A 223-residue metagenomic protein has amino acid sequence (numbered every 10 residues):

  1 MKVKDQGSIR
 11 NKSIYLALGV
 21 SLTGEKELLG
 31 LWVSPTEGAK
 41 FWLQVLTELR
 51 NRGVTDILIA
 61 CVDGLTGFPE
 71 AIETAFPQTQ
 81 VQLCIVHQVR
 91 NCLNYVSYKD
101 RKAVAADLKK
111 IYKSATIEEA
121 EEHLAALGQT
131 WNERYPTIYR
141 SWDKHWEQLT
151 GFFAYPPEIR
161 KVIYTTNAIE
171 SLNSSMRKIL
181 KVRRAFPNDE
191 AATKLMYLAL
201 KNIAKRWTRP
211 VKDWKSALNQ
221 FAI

Functional and structural regions predicted by a protein language model:
M1-S8, C61, Q82-V86, W142 (+3 more regions): Conserved, well-ordered core segments of regulatory domains
M1-V62, T66, E70, A75-Q78 (+1 more regions): RNase H-like nuclease fold core
N11, A39-L43, V62-P69, V86 (+7 more regions): Amphipathic alpha-helical transducer elements in NTP-driven molecular machines
L22, W32-W42, R50-N51, V96-A103 (+3 more regions): A detector of single, family-specific signature residues that are central to catalytic or substrate-handling motifs
D56, Q80, R160-I163: A generic hydrophobic-helix recognition signal that picks specific residues within alpha-helical hydrophobic
I59-T66, A71-D107: Conserved beta-strand -> loop -> alpha-helix junction used to position metal-binding or nucleic-acid-contacting
K110-I223: Acidic/histidine-rich catalytic cores and adjacent linkers of DNA breakage/strand-transfer/modification proteins
